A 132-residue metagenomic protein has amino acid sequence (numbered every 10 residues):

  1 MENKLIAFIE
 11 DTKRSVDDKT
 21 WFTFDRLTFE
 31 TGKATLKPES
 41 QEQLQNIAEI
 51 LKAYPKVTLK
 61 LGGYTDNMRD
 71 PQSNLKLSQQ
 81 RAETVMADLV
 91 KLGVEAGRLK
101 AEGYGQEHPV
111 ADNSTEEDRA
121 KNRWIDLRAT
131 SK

Functional and structural regions predicted by a protein language model:
M1-T58, K132: Periplasmic peptidoglycan-binding/tethering modules of Gram-negative envelope proteins
K33-Q41, G62-K132: Periplasmic OmpA-like peptidoglycan-binding domain that tethers envelope proteins to the cell wall
